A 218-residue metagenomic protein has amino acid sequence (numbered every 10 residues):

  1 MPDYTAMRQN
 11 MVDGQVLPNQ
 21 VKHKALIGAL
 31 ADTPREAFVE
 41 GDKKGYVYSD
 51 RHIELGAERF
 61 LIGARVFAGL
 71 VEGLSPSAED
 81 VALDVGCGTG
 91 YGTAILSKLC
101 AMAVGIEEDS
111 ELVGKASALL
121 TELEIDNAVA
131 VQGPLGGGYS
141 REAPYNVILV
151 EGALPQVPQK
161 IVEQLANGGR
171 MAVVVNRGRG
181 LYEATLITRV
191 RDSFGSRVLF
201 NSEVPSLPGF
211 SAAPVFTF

Functional and structural regions predicted by a protein language model:
M1-L83, Y91-I95, L99, L112-E122 (+4 more regions): Class I SAM-dependent transferase core
S75-G195: Conserved nucleotide-cofactor-binding alpha/beta core module
